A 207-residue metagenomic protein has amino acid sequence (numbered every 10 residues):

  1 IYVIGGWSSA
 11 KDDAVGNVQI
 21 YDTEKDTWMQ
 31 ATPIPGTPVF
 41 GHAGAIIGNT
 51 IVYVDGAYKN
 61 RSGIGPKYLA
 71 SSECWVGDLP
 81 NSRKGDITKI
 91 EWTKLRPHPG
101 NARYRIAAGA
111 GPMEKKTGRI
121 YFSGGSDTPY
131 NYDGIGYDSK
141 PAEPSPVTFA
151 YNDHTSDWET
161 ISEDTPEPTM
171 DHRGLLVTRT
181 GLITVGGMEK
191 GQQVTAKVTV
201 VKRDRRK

Functional and structural regions predicted by a protein language model:
I1-K207: Kelch-like beta-propeller repeat domains
